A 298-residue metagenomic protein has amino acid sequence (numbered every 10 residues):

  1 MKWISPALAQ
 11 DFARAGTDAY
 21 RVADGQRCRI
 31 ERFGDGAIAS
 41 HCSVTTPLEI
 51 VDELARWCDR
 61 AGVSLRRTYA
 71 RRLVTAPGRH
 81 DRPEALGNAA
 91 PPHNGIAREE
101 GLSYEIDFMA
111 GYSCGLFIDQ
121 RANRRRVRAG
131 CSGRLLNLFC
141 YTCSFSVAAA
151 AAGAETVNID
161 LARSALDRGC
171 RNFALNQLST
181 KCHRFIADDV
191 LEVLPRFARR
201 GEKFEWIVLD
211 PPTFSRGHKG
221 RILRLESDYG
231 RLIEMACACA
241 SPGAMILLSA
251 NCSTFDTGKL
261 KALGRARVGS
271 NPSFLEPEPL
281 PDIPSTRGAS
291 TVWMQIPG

Functional and structural regions predicted by a protein language model:
M1-G34, C42: Non-catalytic accessory regions of SAM-dependent methyltransferases
T17, A23, C28-E31, P47-F117 (+1 more regions): Non-catalytic substrate-recognition/targeting regions of SAM-dependent transferases
C131-Y141: Conserved class I S-adenosyl-L-methionine
T142-A154: Conserved SAM-binding loop of SAM-dependent methyltransferases across substrates and taxa, primarily the Class I
E155-L161: Conserved SAM-binding motif I beta-strand of class I
A162-V208: S-adenosyl-L-methionine
A187, W206-M235: Mobile active-site "lid"/loop adjacent to the S-adenosyl-L-methionine
A244-G298: C-terminal catalytic and target-recognition region of SAM-dependent MTase-like enzymes, primarily methyltransferases
